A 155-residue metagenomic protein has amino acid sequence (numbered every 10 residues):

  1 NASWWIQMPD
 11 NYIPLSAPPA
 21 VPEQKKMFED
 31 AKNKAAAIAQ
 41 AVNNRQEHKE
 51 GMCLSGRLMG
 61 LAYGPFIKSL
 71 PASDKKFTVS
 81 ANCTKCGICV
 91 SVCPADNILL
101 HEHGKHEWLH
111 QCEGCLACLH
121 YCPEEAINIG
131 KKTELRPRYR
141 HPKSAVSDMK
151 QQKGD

Functional and structural regions predicted by a protein language model:
N1-F66: FMN-binding flavodoxin-like domain, especially the glycine-rich phosphate-binding loop
I13-S16, G114, P142-K143: Short secondary-structure transition/capping segments
P22-D30, H48-L58, C89-L100, V146-D155: Short secondary-structure transition/capping segments
E23, S80-A81, H110, H141-P142: Conserved short-loop catalytic and cofactor-binding motifs
D30-N33, T84, E113: Conserved active-site and cofactor/substrate-binding residues in soluble primary-metabolism enzymes
L54-G87, S91-P94: A mid-sequence, solvent-exposed acidic-amphipathic segment
V79, I88-E107, E113, A117-E134: Iron-sulfur cluster-binding cysteine motifs and their immediate structural context in ferredoxin-like electron-transfer
E125-D155: Long, positively charged, glycine-interspersed low-complexity recognition regions
